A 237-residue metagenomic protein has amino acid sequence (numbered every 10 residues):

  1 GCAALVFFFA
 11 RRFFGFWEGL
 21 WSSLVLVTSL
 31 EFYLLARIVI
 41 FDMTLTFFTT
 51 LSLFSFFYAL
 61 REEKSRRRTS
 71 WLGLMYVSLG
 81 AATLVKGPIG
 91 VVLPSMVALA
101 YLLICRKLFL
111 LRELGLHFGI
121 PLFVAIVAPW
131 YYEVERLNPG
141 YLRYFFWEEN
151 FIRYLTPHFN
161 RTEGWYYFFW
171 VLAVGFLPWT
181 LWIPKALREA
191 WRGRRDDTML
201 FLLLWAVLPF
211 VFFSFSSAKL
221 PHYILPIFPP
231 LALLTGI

Functional and structural regions predicted by a protein language model:
G1-I237: Membrane-integral, polyisoprenol-dependent glycosyltransferases of the GT-C/oligosaccharyltransferase superfamily
